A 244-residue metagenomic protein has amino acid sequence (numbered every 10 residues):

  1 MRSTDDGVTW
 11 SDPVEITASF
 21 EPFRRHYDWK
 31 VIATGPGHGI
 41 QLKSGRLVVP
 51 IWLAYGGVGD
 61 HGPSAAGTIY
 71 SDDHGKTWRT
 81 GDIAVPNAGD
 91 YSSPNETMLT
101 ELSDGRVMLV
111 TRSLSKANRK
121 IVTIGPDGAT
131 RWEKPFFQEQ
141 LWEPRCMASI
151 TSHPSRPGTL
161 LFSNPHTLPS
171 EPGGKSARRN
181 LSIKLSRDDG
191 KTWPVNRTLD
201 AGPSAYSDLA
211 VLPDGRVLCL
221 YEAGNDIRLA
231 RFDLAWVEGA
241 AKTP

Functional and structural regions predicted by a protein language model:
M1-P244: Asp-box/BNR beta-propeller blade signature and adjacent active/binding-site loops in extracellular glycan-interacting
